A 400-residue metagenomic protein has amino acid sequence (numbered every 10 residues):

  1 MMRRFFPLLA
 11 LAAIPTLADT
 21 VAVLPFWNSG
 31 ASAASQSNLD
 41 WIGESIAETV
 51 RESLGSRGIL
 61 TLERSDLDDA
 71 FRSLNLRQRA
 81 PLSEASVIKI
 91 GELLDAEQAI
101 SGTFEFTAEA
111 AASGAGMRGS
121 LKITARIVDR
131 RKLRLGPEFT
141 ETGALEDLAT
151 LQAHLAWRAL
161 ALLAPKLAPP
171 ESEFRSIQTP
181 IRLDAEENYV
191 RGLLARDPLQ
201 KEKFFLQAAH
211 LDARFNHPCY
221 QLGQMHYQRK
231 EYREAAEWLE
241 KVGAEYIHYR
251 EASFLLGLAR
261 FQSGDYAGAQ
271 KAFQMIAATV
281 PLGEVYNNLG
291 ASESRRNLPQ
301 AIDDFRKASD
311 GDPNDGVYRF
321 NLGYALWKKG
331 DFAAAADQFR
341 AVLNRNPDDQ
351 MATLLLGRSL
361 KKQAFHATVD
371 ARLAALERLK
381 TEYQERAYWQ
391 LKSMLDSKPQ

Functional and structural regions predicted by a protein language model:
D19-K89, E97-G114, R134-F139, F174-Q178: Short beta-strand->alpha-helix linker/helix-N-cap micro-motif that forms a surface specificity/interaction loop
D129-L160: Short secondary-structure boundary motifs at beta->alpha junctions and helix caps
T150-R196: Mid-sequence helix-capping/hinge segment at a functional interface
R182-H217, Q221-K230: Alpha-helical segment of the N-proximal tetratricopeptide repeat
R196-F204, Q228-K241, Q262-M275, P281 (+3 more regions): Structural signature of tandem alpha-helical TPR/SEL1-like repeats, specifically the intra-repeat loop/turn
P218, A252, V285-Y286, Y318 (+1 more regions): TPR alpha-solenoid repeat register
N344-Q400: Terminal, low-structured helical/coil segments at or just beyond the last alpha-helical repeat
